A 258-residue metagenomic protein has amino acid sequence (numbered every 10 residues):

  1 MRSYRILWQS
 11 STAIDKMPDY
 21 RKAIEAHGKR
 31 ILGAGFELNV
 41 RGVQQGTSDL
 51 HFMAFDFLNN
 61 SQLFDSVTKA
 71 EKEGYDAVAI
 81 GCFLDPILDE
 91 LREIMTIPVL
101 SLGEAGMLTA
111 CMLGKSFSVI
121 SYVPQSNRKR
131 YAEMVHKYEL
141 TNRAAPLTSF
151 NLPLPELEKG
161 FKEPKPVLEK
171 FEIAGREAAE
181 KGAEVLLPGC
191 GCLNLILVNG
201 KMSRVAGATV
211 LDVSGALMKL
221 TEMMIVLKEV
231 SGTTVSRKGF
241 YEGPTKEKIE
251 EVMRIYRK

Functional and structural regions predicted by a protein language model:
M1-L58, V123-K162: N-terminal glycine-rich anion-binding loop in soluble enzyme alpha/beta folds
Q9, K72-C82, G182-C190: Periplasmic-binding protein-like
F52-K69, P166-E172: Glycine-rich, highly charged phosphate/nucleotide-binding loops
F64-T109, L113: Glycine/small-residue-rich loop that forms an oxyanion/phosphate-binding "nest" at active or ligand-binding sites
L88-L100, I196-A216: Short acidic, glycine/proline-enriched helix-loop-strand junctions
C111-T148, M224-K258: Short, glycine-/small-residue-rich phosphate/pyrophosphate-handling segment
V135-G191, L197-V198: Active-site rim beta-loop-alpha module in soluble metabolic enzymes
V210-V230: Short, flexible loop segments at boundaries between secondary-structure elements
